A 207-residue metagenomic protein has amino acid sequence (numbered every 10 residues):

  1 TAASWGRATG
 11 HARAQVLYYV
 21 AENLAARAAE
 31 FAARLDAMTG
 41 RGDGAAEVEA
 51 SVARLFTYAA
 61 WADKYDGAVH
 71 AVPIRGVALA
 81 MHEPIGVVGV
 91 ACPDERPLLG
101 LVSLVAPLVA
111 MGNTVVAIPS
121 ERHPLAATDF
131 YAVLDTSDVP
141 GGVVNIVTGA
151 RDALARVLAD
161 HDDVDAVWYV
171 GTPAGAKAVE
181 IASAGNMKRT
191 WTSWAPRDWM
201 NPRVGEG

Functional and structural regions predicted by a protein language model:
T1-V77: N-terminal Rossmann-like NAD(P)+-binding subdomain of aldehyde/semialdehyde dehydrogenases
W5, N23, R27, Y58-Y65 (+5 more regions): Change "in soluble alpha/beta enzymes" to "in soluble alpha/beta proteins
R13, L35, G112, V144 (+1 more regions): Residue-level signal for inorganic ion chemistry
Y18, V102, T128, R156-L158: Amphipathic, non-transmembrane alpha-helical secondary structure
A26, E30, R96, P124-L125 (+2 more regions): Short alpha-helical
M38, A46, A50, E121-L125 (+2 more regions): Short beta->alpha linker loops
A60, K64-P140: Conserved small-residue-rich beta-alpha loop and adjacent elements that most often cradle the phosphate/pyrophosphate
A78, H82-V90, S137-G207: Conserved NAD(P)+-binding/catalytic subdomain of aldehyde/semialdehyde dehydrogenases
